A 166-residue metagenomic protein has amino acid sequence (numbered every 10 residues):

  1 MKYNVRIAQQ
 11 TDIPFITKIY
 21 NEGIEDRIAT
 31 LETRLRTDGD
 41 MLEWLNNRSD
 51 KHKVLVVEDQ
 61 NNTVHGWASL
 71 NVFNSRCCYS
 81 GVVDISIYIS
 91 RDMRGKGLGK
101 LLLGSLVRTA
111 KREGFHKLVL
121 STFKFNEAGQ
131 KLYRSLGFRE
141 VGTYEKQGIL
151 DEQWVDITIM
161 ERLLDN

Functional and structural regions predicted by a protein language model:
N4-K18: A short beta-loop-alpha structural element at the N-terminal edge of CoA-dependent acyl/N-acetyltransferase catalytic
T17-W44: Conserved GNAT-fold acetyl-CoA-binding loop/helix
R34-D92, L103-G104, T109, L163-D165: Acetyl-CoA-dependent GNAT
T63-G66, A128, W154: Glycine-rich acetyl-CoA-binding "A-motif" of GNAT/NAT acetyltransferases
V72, V119-T122, R134, R139-D156: Conserved catalytic-core motifs of GNAT/GCN5-like acyltransferases
I87, L150-N166: Terminal substrate-recognition subdomain of acyl/acetyltransferases
G95-R108, K131-S135: Conserved acetyl-CoA-binding loop-helix of GNAT-fold acetyltransferases
A110-T122: Conserved GNAT acetyl-CoA-binding A-motif
